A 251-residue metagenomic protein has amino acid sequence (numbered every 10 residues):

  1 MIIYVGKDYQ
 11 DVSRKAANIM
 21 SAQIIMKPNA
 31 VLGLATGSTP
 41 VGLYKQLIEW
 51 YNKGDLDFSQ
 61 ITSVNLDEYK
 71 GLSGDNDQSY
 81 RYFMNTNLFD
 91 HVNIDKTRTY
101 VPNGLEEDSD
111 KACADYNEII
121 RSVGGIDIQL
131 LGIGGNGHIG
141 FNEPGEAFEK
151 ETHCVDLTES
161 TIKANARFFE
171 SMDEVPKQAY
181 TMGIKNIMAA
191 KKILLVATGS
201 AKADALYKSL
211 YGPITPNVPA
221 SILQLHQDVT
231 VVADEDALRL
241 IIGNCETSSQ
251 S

Functional and structural regions predicted by a protein language model:
M1-L32: N-terminal glycine-/serine-/threonine-rich phosphate-binding loop
M26-N52: Glycine-rich N-terminal segment of FAD-binding domains in flavoprotein oxidoreductases, spanning the beta-loop-helix
G33-G37, N65, P102-N103, L130-I133 (+2 more regions): Short beta-strand segments
Q46-D57, Y80, P144-H153, G212-I214: A glycine- and small-aliphatic-rich helix-loop capping segment at beta-alpha/alpha-beta transitions that lines
L56-Q129: Ligand-binding beta-strand-loop-alpha-helix segment within the catalytic cores of soluble metabolic enzymes
G124-K150: Glycine-rich phosphate-binding loop
G140-I184: Class I SAM-dependent methyltransferase SAM-binding "motif I" and its flanking Rossmann-like core
K185, A189-S251: ATP/nucleoside-binding phosphotransfer catalytic cores, i.e., glycine-rich phosphate-binding loops
